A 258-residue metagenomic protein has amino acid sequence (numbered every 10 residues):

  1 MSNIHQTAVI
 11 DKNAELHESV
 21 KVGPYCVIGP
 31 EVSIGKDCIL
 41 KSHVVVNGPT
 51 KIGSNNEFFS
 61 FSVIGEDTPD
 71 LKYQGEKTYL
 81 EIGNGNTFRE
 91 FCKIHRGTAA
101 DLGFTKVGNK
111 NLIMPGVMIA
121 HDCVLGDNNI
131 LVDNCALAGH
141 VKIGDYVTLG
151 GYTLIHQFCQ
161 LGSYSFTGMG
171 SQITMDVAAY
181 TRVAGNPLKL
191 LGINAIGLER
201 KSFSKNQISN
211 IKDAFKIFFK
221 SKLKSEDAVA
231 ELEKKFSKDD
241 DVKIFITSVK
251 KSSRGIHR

Functional and structural regions predicted by a protein language model:
M1-T7, K12-N13, E18, N55 (+6 more regions): Terminal amphipathic alpha-helical/low-complexity segments used for targeting or macromolecular assembly
N3-K189: Structural signal for interior beta-strand "rungs" in well-ordered beta-sheet cores of soluble enzyme domains
